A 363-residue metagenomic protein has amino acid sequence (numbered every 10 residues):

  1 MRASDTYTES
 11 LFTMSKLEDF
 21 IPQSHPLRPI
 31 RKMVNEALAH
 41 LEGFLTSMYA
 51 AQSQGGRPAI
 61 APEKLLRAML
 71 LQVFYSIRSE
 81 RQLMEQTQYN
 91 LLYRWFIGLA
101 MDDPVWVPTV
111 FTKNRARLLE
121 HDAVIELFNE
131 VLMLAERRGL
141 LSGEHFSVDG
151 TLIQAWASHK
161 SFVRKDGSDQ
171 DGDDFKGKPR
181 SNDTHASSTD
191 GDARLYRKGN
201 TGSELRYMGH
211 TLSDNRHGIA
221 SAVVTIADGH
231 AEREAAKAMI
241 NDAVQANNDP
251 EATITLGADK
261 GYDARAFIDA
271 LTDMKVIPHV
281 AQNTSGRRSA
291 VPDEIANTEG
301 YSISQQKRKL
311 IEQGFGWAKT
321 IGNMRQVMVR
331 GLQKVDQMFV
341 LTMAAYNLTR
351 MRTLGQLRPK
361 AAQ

Functional and structural regions predicted by a protein language model:
M1-A37, M351-Q363: Charged, often Cys/His-bearing segments associated with DNA-binding zinc-finger transcription factors
R2-D5, K32-L140, A155: Basic, low-complexity intrinsically disordered segments
P22, P26, G56-K64, S79 (+8 more regions): Secondary-structure capping and boundary motifs in well-ordered enzyme cores
Q52-R57, N283-V291, R358: Arg/Lys-rich, glycine/proline-spaced intrinsically disordered segments in nuclear chromatin/transcription regulators
Y75-R81, Y93-R94, D102-D103, A243-A252 (+3 more regions): Secondary-structure transition/capping motifs at alpha-helix termini and the adjoining loop/turn into the next element
Q88, I97-A270, Y346, R352: Polybasic low-complexity intrinsically disordered regions
G167-G172, K260-Q333, Q337: Helix-centered, glycine/charged polyanion-binding patches within enzymatic domains that contact phosphate-containing
N323-Q363: C-terminal extensions of enzymes
